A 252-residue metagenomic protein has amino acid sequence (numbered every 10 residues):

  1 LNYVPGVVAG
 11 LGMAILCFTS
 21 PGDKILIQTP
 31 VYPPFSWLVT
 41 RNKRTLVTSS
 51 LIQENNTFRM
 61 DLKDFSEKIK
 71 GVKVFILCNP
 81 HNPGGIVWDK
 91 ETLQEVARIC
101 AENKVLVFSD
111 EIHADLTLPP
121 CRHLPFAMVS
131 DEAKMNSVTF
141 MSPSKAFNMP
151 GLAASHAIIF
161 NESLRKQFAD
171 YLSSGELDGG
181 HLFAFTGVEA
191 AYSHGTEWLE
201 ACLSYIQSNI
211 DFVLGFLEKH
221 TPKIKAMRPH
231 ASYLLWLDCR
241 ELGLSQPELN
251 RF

Functional and structural regions predicted by a protein language model:
N2-F252: PLP-dependent class I/II
